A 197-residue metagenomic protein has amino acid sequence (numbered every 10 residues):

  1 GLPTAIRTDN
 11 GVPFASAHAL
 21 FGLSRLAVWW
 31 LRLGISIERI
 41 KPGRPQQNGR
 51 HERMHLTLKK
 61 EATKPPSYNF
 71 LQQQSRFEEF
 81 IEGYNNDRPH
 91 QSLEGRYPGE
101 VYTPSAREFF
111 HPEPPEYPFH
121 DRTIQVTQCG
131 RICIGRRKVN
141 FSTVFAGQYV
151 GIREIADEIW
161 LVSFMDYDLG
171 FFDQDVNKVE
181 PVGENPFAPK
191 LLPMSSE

Functional and structural regions predicted by a protein language model:
G1-G83: RNase H-like DDE/DDD metal-dependent nuclease/strand-transfer catalytic core used by mobile genetic elements
I81, N85-E197: C-terminal, beta-rich DNA-binding module of retroviral/retroelements integrases
